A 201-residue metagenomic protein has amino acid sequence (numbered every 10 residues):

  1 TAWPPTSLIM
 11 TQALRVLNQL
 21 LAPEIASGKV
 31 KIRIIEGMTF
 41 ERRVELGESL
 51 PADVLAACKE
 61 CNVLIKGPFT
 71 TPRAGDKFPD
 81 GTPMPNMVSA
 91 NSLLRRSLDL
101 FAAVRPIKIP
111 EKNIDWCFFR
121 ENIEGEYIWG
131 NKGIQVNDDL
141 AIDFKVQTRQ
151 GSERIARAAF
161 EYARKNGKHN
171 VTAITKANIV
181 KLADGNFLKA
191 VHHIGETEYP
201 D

Functional and structural regions predicted by a protein language model:
T1-R15, L20-L21, N137-D201: Glycine-rich phosphate/diphosphate-binding loop of Rossmann-like nucleotide-binding domains
P5-T6, F40-R42, P72-D76, V180-L182: Flexible loop/turn segments at secondary-structure boundaries
P23-A52: N-terminal beta-loop-helix "entrance" segment that forms/cooperates in small-molecule cofactor or anionic ligand
E24, A57, L94, I194-E198: Short, conserved catalytic or adaptor-binding loops enriched in Gly and charged residues
S27-V30, K59-C61, D99-L100, K112-D115 (+2 more regions): Short coil/turn connectors at secondary-structure junctions
R33-G37, P106-I109, I174: Conserved beta-strand termini and adjacent loop/short-helix elements that scaffold enzyme active sites in alpha/beta
E36-M38, T71, N122-I123, T175-V180: Glycine-rich beta-alpha junction loops
R42-I142: N-terminal glycine-rich phosphate/adenylate-binding segment common to multiple enzyme folds
